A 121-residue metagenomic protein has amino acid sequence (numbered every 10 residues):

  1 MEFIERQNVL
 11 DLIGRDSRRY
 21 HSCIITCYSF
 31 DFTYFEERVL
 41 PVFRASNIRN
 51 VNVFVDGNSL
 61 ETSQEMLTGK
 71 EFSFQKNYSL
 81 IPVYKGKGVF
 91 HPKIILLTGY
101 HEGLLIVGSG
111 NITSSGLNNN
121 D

Functional and structural regions predicted by a protein language model:
M1-D121: PLD/PLD-like phosphodiesterase catalytic module centered on the HKD motif
